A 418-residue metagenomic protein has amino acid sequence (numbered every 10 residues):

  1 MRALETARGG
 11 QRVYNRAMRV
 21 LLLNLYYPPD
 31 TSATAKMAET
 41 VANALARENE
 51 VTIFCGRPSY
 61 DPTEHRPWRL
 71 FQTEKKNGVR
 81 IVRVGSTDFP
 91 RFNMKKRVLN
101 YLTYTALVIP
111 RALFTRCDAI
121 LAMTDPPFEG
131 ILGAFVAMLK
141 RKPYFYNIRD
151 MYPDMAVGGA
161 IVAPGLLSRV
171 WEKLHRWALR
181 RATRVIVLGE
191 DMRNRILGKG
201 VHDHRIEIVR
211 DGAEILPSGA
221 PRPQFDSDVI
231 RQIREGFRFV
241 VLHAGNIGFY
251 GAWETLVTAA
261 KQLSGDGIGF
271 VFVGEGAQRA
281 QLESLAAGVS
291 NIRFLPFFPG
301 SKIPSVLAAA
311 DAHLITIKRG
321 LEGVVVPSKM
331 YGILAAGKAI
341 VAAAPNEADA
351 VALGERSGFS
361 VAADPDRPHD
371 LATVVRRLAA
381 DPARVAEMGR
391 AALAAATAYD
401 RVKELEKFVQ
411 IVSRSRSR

Functional and structural regions predicted by a protein language model:
V13-E74, L263: N-terminal subdomain of nucleotide-sugar transferases
R57, D191, V209-G212: Carbohydrate-associated surface elements
P67-Q72, S218-R234: A short helix/loop element that forms part of the nucleotide-sugar donor recognition site in Leloir-type
I109, R116, F128-I131, F135-L139 (+2 more regions): Membrane-proximal helix-turn-helix segments that form the acceptor-binding/catalytic region of lipid-linked
I233-G251, V257-A260, V271: Conserved donor-binding/catalytic core segment of Leloir-type glycosyltransferases
G251, F297-A308, H313-L334, I340-A352: Nucleotide-sugar-dependent
G265-V271, R279-P304: Nucleotide-activated donor-binding/catalytic signature segment of Leloir-type glycosyltransferases, i.e., the conserved
D366, D370, A383-V412: A charged, aromatic-enriched C-terminal amphipathic alpha-helix characteristic of glycosyltransferases across folds
